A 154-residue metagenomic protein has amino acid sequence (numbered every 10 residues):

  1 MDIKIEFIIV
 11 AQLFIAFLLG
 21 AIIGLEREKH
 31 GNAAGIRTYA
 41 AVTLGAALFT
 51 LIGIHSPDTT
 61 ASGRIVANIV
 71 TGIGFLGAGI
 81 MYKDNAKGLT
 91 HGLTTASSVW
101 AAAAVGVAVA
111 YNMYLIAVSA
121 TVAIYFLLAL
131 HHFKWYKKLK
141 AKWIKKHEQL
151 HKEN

Functional and structural regions predicted by a protein language model:
M1-I65, Y111-N112, A117-S119, A129-W135 (+1 more regions): Alpha-helical transmembrane segments and their membrane-interface boundaries that form or gate the permeation pathway
G20-I23, S98-G106: Hydrophobic, membrane-inserted alpha-helices
G31-T38, K83-T94: Short, amphipathic, aromatic/basic-enriched membrane-interface segments that mark the entry/exit of transmembrane
T38-T43, I69, H91-A101: Short hydrophobic alpha-helical membrane-embedded segments
I52-G53, G77-Y82, A101-A110: Generic transmembrane alpha-helix signature in multi-pass membrane proteins, especially transporters/channels
T59-A86: Alpha-helical transmembrane-segment detector that highlights a single hydrophobic TM helix and its immediate
G72-A78, A123-F133: Alpha-helical transmembrane segments and their membrane-interface exit regions
W135-K142: Hydrophobic alpha-helical transmembrane segments and immediately flanking/interface helices in integral membrane
